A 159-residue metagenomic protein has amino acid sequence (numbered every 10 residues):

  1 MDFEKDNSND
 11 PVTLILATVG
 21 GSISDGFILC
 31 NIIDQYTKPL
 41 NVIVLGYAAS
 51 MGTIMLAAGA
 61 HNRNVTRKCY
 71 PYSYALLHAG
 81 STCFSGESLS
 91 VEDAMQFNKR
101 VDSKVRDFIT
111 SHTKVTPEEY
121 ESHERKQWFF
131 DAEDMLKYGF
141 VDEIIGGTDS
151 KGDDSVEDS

Functional and structural regions predicted by a protein language model:
M1-S159: N-terminal organellar transit peptides
